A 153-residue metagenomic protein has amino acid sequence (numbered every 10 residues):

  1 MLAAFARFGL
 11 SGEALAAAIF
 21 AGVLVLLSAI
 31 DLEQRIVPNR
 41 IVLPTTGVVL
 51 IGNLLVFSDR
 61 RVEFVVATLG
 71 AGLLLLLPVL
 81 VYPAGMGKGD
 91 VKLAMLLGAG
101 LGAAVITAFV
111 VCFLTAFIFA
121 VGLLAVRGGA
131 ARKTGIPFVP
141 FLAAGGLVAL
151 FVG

Functional and structural regions predicted by a protein language model:
M1-S11: N-terminal transmembrane signal-anchor/hairpin module of polytopic inner-membrane proteins
E13-A120: Functional transmembrane core segments of multi-pass inner-membrane proteins
K92, V121-V148: Interfacial loop-to-transmembrane junctions
A149-G153: Juxtamembrane boundary at the C-terminal end of a transmembrane helix
